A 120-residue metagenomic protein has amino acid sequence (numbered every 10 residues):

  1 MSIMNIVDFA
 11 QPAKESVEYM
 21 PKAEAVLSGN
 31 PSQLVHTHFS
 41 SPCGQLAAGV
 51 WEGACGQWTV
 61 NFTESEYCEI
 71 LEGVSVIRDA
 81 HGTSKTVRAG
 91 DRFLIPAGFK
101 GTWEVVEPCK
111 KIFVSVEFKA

Functional and structural regions predicted by a protein language model:
M1-Q45: A short, N-terminal "cap"/entry segment at the start of jelly-roll beta-barrel domains of the cupin/DSBH fold
Q33, L46-A48, K100, K110: Intrinsic-disorder/low-complexity, polar/charged segments enriched in Ser/Thr/Lys/Arg/Asp/Glu/Gln
P42-F62, P96-A97, K119: Conserved short histidine dyad/triad with adjacent acidic residue
A48-V50, Y67, R92: Conserved hydrophobic/aromatic beta-strand scaffold that supports enzyme active sites
V50, F62, D79, V105 (+1 more regions): Residue-level recognition of conserved beta-strand positions in structured domain cores
V60-A89: A short beta-strand-loop-beta hairpin characteristic of the jelly-roll/cupin
R88-A89, A97-A120: Ligand-binding loop in jelly-roll beta-barrel domains
